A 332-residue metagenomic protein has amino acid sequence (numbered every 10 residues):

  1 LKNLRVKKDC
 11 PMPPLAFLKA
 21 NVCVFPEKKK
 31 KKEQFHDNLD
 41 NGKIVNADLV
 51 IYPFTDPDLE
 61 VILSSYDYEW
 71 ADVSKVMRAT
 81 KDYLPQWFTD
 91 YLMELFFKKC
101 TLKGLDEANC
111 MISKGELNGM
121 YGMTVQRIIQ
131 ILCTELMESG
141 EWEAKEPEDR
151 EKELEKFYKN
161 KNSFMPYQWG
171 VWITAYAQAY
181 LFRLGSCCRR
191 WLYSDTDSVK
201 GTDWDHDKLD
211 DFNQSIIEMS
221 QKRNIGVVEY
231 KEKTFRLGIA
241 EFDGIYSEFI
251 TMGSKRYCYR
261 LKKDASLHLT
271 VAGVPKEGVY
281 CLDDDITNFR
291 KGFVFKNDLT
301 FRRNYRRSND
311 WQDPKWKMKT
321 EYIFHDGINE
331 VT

Functional and structural regions predicted by a protein language model:
L1-T332: Conserved acidic
